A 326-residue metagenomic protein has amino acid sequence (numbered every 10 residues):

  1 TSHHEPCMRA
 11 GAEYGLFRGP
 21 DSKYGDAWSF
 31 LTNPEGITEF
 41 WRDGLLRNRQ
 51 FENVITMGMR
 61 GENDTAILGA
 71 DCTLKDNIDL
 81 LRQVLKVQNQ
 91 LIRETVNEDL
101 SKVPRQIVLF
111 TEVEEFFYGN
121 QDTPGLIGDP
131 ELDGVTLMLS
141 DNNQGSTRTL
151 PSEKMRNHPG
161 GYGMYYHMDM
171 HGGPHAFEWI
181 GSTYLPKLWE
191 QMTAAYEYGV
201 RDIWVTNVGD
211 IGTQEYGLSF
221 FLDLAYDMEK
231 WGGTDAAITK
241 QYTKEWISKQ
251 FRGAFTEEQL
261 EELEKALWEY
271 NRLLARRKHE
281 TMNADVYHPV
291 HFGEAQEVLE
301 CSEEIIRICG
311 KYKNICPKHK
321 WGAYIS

Functional and structural regions predicted by a protein language model:
T1, D43, R47-E52, A194-I203: Catalytic domains of carbohydrate-active enzymes, especially glycoside hydrolases
T1-H4, M138, W246, I325: Generic low-polarity alpha-helical segments
H4-R9, V208-G212: Short, solvent-exposed turn/loop segments enriched in Gly/Ser/Thr/Pro and often Arg
E5-R42, P159-Y165: Active-site-adjacent "subsite" loops/lids of carbohydrate-active enzymes
A10-G19, I67, F117, R148 (+1 more regions): Short acidic, gly/pro-rich beta-turn/loop elements at beta-sheet edges and active-site/ligand-binding grooves
S22-A27, D64-L74, D169-E178: Glycine- and acidic
L31-P159, K265, R276-Y324: Gly/Pro-rich turn-and-neighbor structural signature
S140-Q144, P151-K320: Structured mid-domain segments that build the active-site/substrate or prosthetic-cofactor binding neighborhood
